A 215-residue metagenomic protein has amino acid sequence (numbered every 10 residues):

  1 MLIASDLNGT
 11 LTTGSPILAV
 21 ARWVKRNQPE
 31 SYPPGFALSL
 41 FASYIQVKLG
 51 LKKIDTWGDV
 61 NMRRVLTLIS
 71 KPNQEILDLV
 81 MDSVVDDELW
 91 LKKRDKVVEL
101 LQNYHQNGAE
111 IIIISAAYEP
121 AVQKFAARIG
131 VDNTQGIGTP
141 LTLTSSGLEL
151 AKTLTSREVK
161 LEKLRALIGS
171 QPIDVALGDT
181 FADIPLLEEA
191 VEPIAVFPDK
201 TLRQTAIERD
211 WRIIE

Functional and structural regions predicted by a protein language model:
M1-A19, L187: Asp-based phosphoryl-transfer active-site loop
M1-L2, L79, D86-E215: C-terminal cap/substrate-recognition subdomain and adjoining C-terminal extension of metal-dependent phosphatase-like
S5, R22-K25, E30, I54 (+4 more regions): Sparse, context-dependent recognition of short Cys/His-centered cofactor- or disulfide-binding micro-motifs
N8, T56-W57, V65, K152 (+2 more regions): Short, flexible coil/linker segments at or flanking structured domains
G14-I17, V24, P29-N103: A metal-dependent, Asp-based hydrolase signature
A19, L68, P140-T142: Residue-level preference for alpha-helix termini and adjacent loops
